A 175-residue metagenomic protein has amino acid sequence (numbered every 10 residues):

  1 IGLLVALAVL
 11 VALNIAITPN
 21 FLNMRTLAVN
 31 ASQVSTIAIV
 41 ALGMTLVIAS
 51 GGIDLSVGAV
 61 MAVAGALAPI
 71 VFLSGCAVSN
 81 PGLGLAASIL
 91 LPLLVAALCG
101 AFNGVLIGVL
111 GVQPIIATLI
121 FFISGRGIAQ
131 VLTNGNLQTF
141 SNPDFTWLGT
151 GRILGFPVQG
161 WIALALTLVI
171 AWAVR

Functional and structural regions predicted by a protein language model:
I1, M24-S32, S79-L90, W147-W161: Interfacial loop-to-helix junctions that mark the boundaries of transmembrane helices in multi-pass membrane
L4-V5, N30, A38, A59-V63 (+3 more regions): Hydrophobic alpha-helical transmembrane segments
A6-L22, S50, A129-T133, I170-R175: Structural signal for alpha-helical transmembrane segments and their membrane-water exit/capping regions in multi-pass
L10-P81, V105-I115: Single transmembrane alpha-helix segments in multi-pass membrane proteins
L46-V47, V78-A86, T133-P143: A cytosolic-side transmembrane-helix exit/cap motif
V78-F122: Alpha-helical transmembrane segments within multi-pass membrane transporters and channels
L110, P114-R175: Transmembrane helix-bundle core of multi-pass membrane transporters and related energy-transducing complexes
